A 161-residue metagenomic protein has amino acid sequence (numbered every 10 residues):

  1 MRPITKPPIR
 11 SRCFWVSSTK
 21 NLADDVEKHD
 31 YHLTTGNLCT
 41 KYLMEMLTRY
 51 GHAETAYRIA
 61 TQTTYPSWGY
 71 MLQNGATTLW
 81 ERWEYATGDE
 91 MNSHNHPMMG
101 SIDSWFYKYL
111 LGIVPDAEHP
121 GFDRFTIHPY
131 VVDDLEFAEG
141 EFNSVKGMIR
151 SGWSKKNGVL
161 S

Functional and structural regions predicted by a protein language model:
M1, C39-Y42, M98-D103: Catalytic-loop motifs flanking and including active-site residues across diverse enzymes
M1-L38, R58, Q62-Y65, G69 (+2 more regions): Extended glycan-interaction surfaces of carbohydrate-active proteins
M1-R12, Y42-Y50, Y107-I113: Well-ordered alpha-helical scaffold segments within catalytic/enzyme domains
K6, K20, K28, K41 (+3 more regions): Context-gated lysine
D30-T35, L47, E90-H94: Alpha-helix capping and helix-loop boundary segments enriched in small/acidic/polar residues
E54-S161: Non-catalytic C-terminal accessory modules of carbohydrate-active enzymes
